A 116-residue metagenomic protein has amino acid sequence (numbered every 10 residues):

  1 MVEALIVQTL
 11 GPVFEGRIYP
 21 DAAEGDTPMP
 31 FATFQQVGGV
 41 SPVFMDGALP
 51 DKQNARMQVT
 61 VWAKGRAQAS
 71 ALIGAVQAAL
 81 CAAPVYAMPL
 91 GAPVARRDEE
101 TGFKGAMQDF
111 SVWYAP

Functional and structural regions predicted by a protein language model:
M1-G47, A67, A71-A75: Small/polar-rich, solvent-exposed N-terminal microdomains that initiate assembly or binding
G25, A48-P50, E99-T101: Sterically constrained small-residue positions within well-ordered secondary structures of folded domains
V37-V40, D51-R56, A78-A82: Short, low-complexity, polar/charged sequence segments that are solvent-exposed and flexible
V43-M45, R56-V61, A83-Y86, Y114-P116: Glycine-rich loops and low-complexity Gly/Arg-rich segments that provide flexible linkers or classic glycine-based
D51-K64, A69, K104-Y114: Oligomerization/assembly interface segments of phage tail-like spikes and tubes
A78-P116: Acidic-leaning, charged glycine-interspersed low-complexity segments
